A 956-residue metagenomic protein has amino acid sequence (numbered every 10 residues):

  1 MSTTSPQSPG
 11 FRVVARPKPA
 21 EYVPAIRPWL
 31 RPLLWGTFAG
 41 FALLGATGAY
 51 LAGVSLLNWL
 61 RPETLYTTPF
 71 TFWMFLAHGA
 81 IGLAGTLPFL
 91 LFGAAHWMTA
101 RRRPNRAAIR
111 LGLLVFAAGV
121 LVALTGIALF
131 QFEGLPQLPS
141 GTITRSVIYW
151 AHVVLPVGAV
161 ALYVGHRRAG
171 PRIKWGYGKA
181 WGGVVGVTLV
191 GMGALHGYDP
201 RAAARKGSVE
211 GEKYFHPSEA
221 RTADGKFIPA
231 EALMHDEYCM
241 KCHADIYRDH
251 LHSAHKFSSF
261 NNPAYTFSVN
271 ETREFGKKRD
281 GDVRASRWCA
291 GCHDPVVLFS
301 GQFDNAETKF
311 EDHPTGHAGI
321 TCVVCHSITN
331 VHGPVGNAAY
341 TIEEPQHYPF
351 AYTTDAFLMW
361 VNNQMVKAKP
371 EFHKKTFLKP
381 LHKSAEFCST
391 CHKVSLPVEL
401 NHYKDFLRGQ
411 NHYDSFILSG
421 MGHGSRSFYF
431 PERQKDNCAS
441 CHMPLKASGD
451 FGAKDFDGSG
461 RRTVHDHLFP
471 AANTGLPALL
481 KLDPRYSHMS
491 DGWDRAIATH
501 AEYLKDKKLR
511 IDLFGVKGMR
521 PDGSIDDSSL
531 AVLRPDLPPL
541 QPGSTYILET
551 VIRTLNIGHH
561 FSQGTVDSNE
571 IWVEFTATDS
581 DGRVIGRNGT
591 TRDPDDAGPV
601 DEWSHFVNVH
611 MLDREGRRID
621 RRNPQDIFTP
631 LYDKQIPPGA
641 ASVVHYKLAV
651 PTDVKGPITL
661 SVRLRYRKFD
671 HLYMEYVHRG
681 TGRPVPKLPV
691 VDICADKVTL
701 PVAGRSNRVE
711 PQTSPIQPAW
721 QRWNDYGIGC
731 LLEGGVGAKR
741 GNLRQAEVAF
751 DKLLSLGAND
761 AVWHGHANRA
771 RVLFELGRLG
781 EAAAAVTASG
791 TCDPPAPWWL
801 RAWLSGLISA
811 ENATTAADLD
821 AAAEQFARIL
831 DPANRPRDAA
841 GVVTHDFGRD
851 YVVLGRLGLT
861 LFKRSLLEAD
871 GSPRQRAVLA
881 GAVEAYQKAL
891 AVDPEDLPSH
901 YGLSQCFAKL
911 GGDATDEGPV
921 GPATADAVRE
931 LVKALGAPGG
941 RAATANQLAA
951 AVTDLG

Functional and structural regions predicted by a protein language model:
S2-G207: Membrane-embedded alpha-helical bundles that constitute the cytochrome b-like, heme-associated redox core of multi-pass
P9-P17, G141, I173-G186, G197-A230 (+5 more regions): Primarily the internal scaffold of c-type cytochrome electron-transfer domains, especially repeated/multiheme c-type
A719, D760-V762, P794-W798, P836 (+3 more regions): Residue-level recognition of tetratricopeptide repeat
W763-G765, P797-R801, A839, V853 (+3 more regions): TPR alpha-solenoid repeat register
